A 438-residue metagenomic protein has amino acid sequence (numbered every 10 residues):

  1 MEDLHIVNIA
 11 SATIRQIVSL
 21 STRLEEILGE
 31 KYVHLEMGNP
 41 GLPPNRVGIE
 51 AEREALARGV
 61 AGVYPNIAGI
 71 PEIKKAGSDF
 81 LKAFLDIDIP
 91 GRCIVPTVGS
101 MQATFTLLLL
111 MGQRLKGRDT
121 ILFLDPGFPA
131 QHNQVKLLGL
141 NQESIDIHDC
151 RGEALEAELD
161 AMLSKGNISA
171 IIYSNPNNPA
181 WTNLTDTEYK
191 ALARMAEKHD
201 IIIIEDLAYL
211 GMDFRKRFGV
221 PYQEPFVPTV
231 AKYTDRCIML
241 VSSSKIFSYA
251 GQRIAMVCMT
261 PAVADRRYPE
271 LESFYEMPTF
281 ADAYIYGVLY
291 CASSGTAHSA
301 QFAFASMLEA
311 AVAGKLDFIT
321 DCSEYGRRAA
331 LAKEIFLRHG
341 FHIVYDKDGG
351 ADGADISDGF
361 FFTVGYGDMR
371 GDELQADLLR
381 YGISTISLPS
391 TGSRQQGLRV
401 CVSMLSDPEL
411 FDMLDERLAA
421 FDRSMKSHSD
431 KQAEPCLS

Functional and structural regions predicted by a protein language model:
E2-Q102, L138, L308-K315, H428 (+1 more regions): N-terminal small-domain helix-loop-helix segment of the aminotransferase-like
I17, L35, E52, G77 (+12 more regions): Generic structural signal for small/hydrophobic residues in well-ordered secondary structure, especially within
A57-H199, I204, L210-Y233, S427-L437: Conserved core of the PLP fold type I
D79, A83, I87-I89, Y233 (+2 more regions): PLP-dependent enzyme catalytic core of the Aspartate aminotransferase-like
R215-P225, A264-G287, V344-D355: Charged, glycine/proline-rich intrinsically disordered loops and linkers
K232-S323: Conserved core segment of the aminotransferase class I/II
H298-A305, F318-K333, L337, I343-G365: Conserved glycine-rich beta-strand-loop-beta hairpin in the small C-terminal domain of fold type I
